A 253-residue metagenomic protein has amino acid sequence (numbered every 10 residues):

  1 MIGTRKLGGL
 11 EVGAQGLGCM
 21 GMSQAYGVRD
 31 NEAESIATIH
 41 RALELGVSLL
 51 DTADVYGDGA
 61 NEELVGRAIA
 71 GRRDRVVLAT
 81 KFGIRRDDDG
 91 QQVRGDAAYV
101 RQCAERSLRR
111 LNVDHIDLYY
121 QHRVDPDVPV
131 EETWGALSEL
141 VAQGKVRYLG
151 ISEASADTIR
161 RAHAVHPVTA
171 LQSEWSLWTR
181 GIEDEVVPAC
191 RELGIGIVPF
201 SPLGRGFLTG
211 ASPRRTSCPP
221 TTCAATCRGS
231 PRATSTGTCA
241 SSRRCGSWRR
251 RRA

Functional and structural regions predicted by a protein language model:
M1-V77: N-terminal binding-site loop/beta-alpha segment at the start of enzyme catalytic domains that lines or forms
E11, G66-V77, L108-N112, V141 (+1 more regions): Acidic (Asp/Glu)-rich catalytic clusters
L17, S35, A42, L50 (+10 more regions): Conserved, mostly hydrophobic/aromatic
G21-A33, R86-R101, H122-D127: Active-site mouth loops of central-metabolism enzymes
R29-A42, G95-N112, S155-R161: Short, acidic/polar
R41, L45, L111, Q143-G144 (+1 more regions): Structural motif
L108-P126: Active-site groove signature of glycoside hydrolases
V124-A253: Beta/alpha (TIM)-barrel catalytic core signal, keyed to glycine-rich beta->alpha loops juxtaposed to Asp/Glu that bind
